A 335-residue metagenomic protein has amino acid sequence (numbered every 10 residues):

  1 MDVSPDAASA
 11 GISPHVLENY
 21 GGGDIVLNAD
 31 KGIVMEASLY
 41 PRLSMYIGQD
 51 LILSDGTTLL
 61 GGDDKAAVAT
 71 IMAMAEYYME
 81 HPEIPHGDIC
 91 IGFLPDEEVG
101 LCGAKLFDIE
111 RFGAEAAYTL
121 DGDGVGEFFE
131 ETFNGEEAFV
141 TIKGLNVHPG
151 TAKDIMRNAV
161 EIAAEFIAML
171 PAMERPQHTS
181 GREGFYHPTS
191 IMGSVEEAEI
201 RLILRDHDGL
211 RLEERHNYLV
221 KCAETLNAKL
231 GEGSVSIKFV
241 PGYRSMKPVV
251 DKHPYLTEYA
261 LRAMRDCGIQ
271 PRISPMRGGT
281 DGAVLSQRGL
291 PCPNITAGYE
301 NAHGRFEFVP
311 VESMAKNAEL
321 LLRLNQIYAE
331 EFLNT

Functional and structural regions predicted by a protein language model:
V3-A10: Cytochrome P450 core scaffold surrounding the K-helix E-X-X-R motif and the conserved "meander" helix-loop region
S9, G21, I25-V26, G32-S44 (+4 more regions): Midchain, well-structured core segments that form catalytic/ion-binding scaffolds
L53-G61, Q270-S274, R305: Short pre-catalytic strand/loop immediately N-terminal to key active-site residues, enriched for Gly-Thr
D64-H81: Active-site-proximal alpha-helical scaffold in enzymes
E76-V99, S180-G181, N334: Short helix-loop-beta-strand segments that form the rim/entrance of peptidase-like active sites
E110, R157-P176, L210-C222, E258 (+3 more regions): His/Asp/Glu-rich mid-to-C-terminal helical/loop segments that flank catalytic regions of hydrolases
E161-H178, F185-H187, S234, R244-P293: Active-site-adjacent substrate-binding region of metalloamidase/peptidase-like peptide-processing proteins
